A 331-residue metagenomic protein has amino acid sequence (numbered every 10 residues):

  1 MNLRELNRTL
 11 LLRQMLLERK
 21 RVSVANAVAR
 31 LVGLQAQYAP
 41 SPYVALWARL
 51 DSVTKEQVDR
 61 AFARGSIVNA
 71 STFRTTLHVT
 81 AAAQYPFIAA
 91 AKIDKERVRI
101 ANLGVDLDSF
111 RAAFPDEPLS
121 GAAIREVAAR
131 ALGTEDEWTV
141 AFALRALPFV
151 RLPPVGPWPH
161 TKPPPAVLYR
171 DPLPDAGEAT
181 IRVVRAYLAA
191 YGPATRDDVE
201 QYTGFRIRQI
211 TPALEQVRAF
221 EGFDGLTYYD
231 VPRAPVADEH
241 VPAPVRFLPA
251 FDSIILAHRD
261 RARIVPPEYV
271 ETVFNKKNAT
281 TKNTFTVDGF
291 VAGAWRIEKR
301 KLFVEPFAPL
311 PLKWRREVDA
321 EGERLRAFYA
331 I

Functional and structural regions predicted by a protein language model:
M1-R263, P267-I331: Long, low-complexity intrinsically disordered regions
